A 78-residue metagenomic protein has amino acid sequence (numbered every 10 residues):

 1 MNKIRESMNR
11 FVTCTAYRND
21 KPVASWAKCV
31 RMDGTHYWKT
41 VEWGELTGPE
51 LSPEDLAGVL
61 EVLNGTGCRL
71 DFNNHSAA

Functional and structural regions predicted by a protein language model:
M1-R5, F72-A78: Short intrinsically disordered terminal tails
N2-C14: Short, extreme N-terminal segment that most often corresponds to the first beta-strand
R10, Y17-D71: Acidic, low-complexity, intrinsically disordered interaction modules
